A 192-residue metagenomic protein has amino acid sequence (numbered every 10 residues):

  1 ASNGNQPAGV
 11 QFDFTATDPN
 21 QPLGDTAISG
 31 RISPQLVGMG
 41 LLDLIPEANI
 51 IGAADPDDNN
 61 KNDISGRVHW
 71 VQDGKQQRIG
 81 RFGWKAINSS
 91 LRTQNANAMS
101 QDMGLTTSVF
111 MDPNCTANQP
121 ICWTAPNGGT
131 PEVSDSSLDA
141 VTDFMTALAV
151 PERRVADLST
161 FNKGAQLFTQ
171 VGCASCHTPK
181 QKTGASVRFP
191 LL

Functional and structural regions predicted by a protein language model:
A1-L192: Periplasmic c-type cytochrome electron-transfer domains
